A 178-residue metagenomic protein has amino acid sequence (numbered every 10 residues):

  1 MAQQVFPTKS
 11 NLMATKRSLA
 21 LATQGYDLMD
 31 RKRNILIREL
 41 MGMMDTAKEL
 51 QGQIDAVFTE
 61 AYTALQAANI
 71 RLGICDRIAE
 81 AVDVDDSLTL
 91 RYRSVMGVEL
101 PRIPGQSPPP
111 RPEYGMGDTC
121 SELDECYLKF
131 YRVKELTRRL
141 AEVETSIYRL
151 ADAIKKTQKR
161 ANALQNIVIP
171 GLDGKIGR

Functional and structural regions predicted by a protein language model:
M1-R178: Charge-rich amphipathic alpha-helical interaction elements
